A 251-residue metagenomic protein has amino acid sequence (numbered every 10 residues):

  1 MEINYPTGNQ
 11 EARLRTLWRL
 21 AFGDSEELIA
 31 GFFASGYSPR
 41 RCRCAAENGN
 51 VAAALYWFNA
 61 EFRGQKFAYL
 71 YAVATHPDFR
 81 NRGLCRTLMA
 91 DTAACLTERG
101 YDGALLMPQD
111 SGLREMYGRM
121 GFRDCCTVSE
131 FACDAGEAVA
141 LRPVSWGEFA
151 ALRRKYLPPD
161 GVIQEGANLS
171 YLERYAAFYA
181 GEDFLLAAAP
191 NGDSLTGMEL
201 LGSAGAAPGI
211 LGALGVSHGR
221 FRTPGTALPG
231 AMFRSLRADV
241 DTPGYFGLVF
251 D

Functional and structural regions predicted by a protein language model:
N9, S111-G112, G205: Short alpha-helical
E11, T16-E61, R153-F178: Active-site rim helix/loop that mediates acceptor-substrate recognition in acyltransferases
C44, N50-A60, F67-A74, L105 (+1 more regions): Conserved beta-strand in the GNAT
T75, N81-A94, R119, S203-G215: Conserved acetyl-CoA-binding loop-helix of GNAT-fold acetyltransferases
M89, L96-Q109, V216-G225: Conserved GNAT acetyl-CoA-binding A-motif
Y101-D102, Q109-T127, T226-L236: Conserved active-site alpha-helix within GNAT-family acetyltransferase domains
M120-G205: Amide-forming acyltransferase catalytic core, primarily the GNAT-like/NAT-type and related acyltransferase folds
S194-D251: Charged, low-complexity intrinsically disordered regulatory/assembly segments
